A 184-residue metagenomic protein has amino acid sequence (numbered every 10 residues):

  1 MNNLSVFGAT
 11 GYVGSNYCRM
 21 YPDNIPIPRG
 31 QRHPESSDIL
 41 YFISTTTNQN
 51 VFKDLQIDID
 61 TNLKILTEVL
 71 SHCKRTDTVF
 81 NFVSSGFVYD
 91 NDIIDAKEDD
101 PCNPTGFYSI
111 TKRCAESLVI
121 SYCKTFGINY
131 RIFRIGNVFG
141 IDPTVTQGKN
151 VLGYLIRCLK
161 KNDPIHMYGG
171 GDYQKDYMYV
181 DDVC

Functional and structural regions predicted by a protein language model:
N2-P22: N-terminal Rossmann NAD(P)H-binding glycine-rich loop of SDR-like oxidoreductase domains
F7, F42-I43, F80-G86, F133-I135: SDR active-site strand-loop-helix element
D23-H33: A short beta-strand-loop structural module common to alpha/beta enzyme folds
R29, T45, S85, I135-V138 (+1 more regions): Active-site loop/turn elements of alpha/beta-hydrolase fold enzymes, especially the short glycine-/histidine-rich
H33-T61, F87-V88: NAD(P)H-binding glycine-rich loop region in Rossmannoid oxidoreductase-like domains and their noncatalytic homologs
I39, T67-F107: Conserved Rossmann-fold NAD(P)-dependent oxidoreductase catalytic core, especially the SDR/UDP-sugar
T111-C114: Active-site helix of classical SDR
I120-K175, V180-D182: NAD(P)-dependent short-chain dehydrogenase/reductase
